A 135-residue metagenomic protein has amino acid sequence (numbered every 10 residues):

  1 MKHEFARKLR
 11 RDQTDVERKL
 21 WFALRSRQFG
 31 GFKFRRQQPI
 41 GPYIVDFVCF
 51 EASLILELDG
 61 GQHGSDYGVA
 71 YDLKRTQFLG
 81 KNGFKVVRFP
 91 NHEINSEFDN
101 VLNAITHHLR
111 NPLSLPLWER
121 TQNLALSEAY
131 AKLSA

Functional and structural regions predicted by a protein language model:
M1-F32, P112-A135: Solvent-exposed, charged helical/coil patches that constitute nucleic-acid or partner-interaction surfaces
L9-Q13, G41-H108: Basic, amphipathic alpha-helical patches used to engage nucleic acids or provide basic targeting signals, exemplified
S26, Q37, D46-V48: Short secondary-structure boundary/capping segments within folded domains
Q28, Q37-Q38, Q62-H63: Glutamine-centric residue-chemistry signal
F32-K33, F84: A generic structural motif
F34-Q37, F89: Residue-level detector of family-conserved "landmark" positions at structurally sensitive sites
